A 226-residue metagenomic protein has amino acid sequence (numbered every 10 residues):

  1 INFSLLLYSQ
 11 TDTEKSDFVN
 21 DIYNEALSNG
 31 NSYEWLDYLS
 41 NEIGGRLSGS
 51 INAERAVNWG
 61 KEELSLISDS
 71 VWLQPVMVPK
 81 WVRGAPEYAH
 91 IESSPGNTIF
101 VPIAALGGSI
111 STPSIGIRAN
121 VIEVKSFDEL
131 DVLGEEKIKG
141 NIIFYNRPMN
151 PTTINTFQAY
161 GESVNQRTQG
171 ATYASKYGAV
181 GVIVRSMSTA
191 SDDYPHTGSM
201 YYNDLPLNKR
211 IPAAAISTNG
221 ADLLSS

Functional and structural regions predicted by a protein language model:
I1-T13: Bacterial Sec-dependent N-terminal signal peptides
T11, D17, D37, N41-I154: Noncatalytic luminal/extracellular "stalk/propeptide" segments of secretory-pathway proteins
S16-N20, Y33-L36, S40, G44 (+4 more regions): Extracytoplasmic/secreted envelope proteins and their assembly/folding machinery, especially bacterial periplasmic
V19-L27, N41-I51, G108, A119-V124 (+2 more regions): Second-shell loop/turn segments in exported
L27-S28, S40-G45, E62-W72, F127 (+4 more regions): Sec-exported extracytoplasmic/periplasmic mature domains
I110-G116, N203-L207, S226: Short, conserved catalytic or adaptor-binding loops enriched in Gly and charged residues
S126-D193: A conserved hydrophobic secondary-structure block that centers on an alpha-helix together with its immediately flanking
V184-G220: Surface-exposed loop and adjacent secondary-structure segments within mature catalytic domains
